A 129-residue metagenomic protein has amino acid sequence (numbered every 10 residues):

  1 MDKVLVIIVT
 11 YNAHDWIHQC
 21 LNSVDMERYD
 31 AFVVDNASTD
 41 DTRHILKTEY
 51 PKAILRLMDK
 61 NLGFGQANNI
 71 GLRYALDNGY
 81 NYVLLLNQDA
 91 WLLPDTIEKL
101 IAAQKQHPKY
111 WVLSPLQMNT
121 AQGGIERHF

Functional and structural regions predicted by a protein language model:
K3-L5, D30: Cell-envelope/extracellular polymer assembly enzymes that use nucleotide-activated donors
I8, A13-M26: Short, well-formed alpha-helical segments that are part of the catalytic scaffolds of diverse glycosyltransferases
I17-H18, D40-T48: Acidic helix N-cap motif at the loop->helix transition within catalytic regions of sugar-transfer enzymes
L21-N22, R43-H44, N69, P94-K105: Short alpha-helix within the catalytic core of nucleotide-sugar-dependent glycosyltransferases
S23, D35-H44, K60, A90: A conserved acidic beta->alpha catalytic loop
M58-N78: Glycine-rich, basic loop-to-helix element that forms the pyrophosphate-binding segment of sugar-nucleotide handling
Y80-W91: Short beta-strand-to-loop acidic/aromatic patch adjacent to the donor-nucleotide binding site
L93-R127: Conserved donor NDP-sugar-binding/catalytic core segment of glycosyltransferases
